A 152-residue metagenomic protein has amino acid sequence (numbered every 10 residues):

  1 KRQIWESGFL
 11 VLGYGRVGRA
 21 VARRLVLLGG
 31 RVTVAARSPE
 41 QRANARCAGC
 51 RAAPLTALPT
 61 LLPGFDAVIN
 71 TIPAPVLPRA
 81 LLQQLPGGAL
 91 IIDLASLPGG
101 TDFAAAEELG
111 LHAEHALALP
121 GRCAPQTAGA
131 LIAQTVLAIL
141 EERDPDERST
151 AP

Functional and structural regions predicted by a protein language model:
K1-R2, R19, R31-V34, E142: Extended, folded domain segments that form the structural surfaces/walls around functional sites
K1-S7, L97-P152: Adenosine-phosphate binding glycine-rich loop
W5-V26: Glycine-rich adenosine-cofactor-binding loop
E6-S7, G30, G87: Short coil/turn connectors at secondary-structure junctions
V11-L12, A35, T71: Active-site-adjacent beta-strand anchor residues
G15, R37-P39, L97: Residues in the short beta-alpha loop(s) of Rossmann-like NAD(P)-binding domains
L27-A48: NAD(P)-binding Rossmann-fold cofactor-contacting core
R42-P120: Rossmann-like adenosine-cofactor binding region
